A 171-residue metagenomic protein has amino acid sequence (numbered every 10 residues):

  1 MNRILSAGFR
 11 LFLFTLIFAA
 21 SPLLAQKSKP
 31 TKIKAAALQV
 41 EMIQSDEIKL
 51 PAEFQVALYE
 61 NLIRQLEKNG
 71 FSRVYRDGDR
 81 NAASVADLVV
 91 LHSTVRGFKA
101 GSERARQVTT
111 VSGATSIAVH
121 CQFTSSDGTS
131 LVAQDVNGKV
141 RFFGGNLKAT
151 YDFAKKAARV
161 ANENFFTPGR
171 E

Functional and structural regions predicted by a protein language model:
M1-F12: Bacterial N-terminal signal peptides that target proteins for export
I4, A19-F71, A133-N137, N162-E171: A structural "domain/chain start" motif
R10-A20: Bacterial N-terminal signal peptides
K27-S28, D77-S130, R141-G144: Surface-exposed short loop/turn segments
Q44-E53, Q107-V108, V140-K148: Second-shell loop/turn segments in exported
G70-G78: A short, aromatic/hydrophobic, helix- or strand-capping loop or linear motif that either lines the entrance/gate
A114, T124-R170: Short secondary-structure boundary motifs at beta->alpha junctions and helix caps
